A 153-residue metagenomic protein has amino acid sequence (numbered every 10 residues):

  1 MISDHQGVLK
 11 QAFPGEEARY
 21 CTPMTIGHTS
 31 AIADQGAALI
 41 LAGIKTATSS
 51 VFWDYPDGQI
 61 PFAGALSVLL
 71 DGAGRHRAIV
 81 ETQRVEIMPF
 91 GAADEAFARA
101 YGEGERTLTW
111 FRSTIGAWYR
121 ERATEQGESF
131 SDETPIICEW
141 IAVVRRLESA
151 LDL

Functional and structural regions predicted by a protein language model:
M1-I79, V85-L153: Mixed-charge, low-complexity intrinsically disordered regions
